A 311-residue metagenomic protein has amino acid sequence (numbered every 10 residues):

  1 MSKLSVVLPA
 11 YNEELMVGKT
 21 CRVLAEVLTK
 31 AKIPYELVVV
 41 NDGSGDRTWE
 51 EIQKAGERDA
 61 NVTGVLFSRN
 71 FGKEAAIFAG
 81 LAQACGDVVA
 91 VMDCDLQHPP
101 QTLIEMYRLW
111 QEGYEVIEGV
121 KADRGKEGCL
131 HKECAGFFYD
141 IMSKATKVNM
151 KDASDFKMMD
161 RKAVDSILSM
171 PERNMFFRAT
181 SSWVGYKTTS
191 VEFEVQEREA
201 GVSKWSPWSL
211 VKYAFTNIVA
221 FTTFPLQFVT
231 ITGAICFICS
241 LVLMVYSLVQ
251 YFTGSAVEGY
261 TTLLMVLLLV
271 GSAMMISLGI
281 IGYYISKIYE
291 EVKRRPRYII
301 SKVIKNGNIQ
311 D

Functional and structural regions predicted by a protein language model:
M1-G128: Structured catalytic core of nucleotide-sugar glycosyltransferases
P9, V27, A31, V40 (+6 more regions): Histidine kinase transmitter module recognition
E26, K30, K54, R58 (+7 more regions): Conserved amphipathic alpha-helical interaction elements at protein-protein interfaces in regulatory, energy-coupling
T63-R69, K73-Q83, V88, P100-T180 (+1 more regions): Acceptor/aglycone-binding surface of glycosyltransferases and processive sugar-polymer synthases
F176-D311: Hydrophobic helical membrane-anchoring modules
